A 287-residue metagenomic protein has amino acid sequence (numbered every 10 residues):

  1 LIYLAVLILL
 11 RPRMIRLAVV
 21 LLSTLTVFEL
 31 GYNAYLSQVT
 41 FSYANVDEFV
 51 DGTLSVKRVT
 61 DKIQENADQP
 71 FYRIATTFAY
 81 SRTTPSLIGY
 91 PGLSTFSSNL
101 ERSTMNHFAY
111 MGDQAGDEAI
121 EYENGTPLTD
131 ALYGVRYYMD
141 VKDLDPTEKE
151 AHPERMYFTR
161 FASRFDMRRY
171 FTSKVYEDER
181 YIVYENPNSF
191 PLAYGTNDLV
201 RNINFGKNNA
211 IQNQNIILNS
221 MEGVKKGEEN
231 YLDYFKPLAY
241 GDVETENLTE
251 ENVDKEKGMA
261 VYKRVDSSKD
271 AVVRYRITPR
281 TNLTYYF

Functional and structural regions predicted by a protein language model:
I2, V19, L54-F71: Juxtamembrane non-transmembrane segments of integral membrane proteins
I2-S23: Cytosolic-side transmembrane helix boundary signature
R16-L25, F71-I74, R136-Y137, Y181-V183: Beta-sheet entry/capping signal
R16-T24, I88, E150-R155, N197-L199: Composition- and surface-driven signal marking solvent-exposed, interaction-prone regions in large proteins
A18, V59-T60, G125, K174: N-terminal hydrophobic alpha-helix used for membrane targeting or insertion
L25-V50, K62-V135, D145, I211 (+1 more regions): Extracytoplasmic/lumenal acceptor-recognition loop(s) of multi-pass membrane glycoenzymes
T129, K142, P146-F287: Flexible, solvent-exposed extracytoplasmic
